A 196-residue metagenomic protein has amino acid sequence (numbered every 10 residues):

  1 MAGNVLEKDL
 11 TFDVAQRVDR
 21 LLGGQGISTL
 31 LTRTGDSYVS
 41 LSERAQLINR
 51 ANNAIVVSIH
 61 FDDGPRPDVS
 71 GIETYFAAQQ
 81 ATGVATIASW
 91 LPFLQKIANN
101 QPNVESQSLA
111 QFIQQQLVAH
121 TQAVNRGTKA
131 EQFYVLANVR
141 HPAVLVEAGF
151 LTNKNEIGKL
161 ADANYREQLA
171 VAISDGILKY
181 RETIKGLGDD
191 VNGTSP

Functional and structural regions predicted by a protein language model:
A2-P196: Active-site-proximal helix/loop segments of hydrolytic enzymes
